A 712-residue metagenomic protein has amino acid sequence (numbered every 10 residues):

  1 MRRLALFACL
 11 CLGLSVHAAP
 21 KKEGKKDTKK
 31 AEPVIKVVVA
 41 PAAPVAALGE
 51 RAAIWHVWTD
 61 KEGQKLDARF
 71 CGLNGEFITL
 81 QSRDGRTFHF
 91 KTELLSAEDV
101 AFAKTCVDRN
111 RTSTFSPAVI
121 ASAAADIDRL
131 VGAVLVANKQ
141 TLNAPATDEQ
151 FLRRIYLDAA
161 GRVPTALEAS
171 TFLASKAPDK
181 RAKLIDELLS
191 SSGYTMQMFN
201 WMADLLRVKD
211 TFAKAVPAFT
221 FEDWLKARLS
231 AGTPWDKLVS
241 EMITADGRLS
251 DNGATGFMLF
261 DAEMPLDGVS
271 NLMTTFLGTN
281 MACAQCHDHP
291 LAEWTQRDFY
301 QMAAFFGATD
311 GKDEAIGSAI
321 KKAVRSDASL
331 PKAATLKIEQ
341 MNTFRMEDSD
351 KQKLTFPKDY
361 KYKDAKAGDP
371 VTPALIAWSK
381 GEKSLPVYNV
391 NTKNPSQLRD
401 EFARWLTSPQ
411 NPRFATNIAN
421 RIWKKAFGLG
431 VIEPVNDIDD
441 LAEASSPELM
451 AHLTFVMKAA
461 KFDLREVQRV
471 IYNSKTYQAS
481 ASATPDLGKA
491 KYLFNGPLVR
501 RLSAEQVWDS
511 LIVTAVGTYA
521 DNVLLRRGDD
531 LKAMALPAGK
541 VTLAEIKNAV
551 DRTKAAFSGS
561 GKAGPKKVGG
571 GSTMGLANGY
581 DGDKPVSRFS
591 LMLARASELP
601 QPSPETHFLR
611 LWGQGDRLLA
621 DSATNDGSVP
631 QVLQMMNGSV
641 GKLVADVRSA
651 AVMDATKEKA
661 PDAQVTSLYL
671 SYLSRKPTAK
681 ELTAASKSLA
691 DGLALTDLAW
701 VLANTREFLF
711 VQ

Functional and structural regions predicted by a protein language model:
R2-A19: Sec-dependent N-terminal signal peptides
A19-A125: Compositionally biased alpha-helical segments
A123-R153, D158-A159, V163-G193, M198 (+7 more regions): Primarily short, surface-exposed interaction patches in extracytoplasmic proteins
M202: Conserved TIR/SEFIR loop-to-helix hotspot centered on a Trp-containing motif with a nearby acidic residue
E222, P600-S603: A cross-family structural signal marking well-folded subdomains
I512-L599, H607-V629, L633: Long, His/Glu/Asp-enriched segments that create or flank divalent metal/ion-associated functional microenvironments
